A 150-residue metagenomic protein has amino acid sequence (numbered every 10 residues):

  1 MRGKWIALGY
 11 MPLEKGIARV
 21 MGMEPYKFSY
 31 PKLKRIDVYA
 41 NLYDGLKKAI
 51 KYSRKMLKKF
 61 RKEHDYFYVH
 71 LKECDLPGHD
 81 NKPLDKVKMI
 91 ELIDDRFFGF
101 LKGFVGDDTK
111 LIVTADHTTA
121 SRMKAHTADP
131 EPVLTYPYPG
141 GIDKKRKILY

Functional and structural regions predicted by a protein language model:
M1-Y150: Feature captures the catalytic ectodomains and active-site-proximal regions of enzymes that hydrolyze or transfer
